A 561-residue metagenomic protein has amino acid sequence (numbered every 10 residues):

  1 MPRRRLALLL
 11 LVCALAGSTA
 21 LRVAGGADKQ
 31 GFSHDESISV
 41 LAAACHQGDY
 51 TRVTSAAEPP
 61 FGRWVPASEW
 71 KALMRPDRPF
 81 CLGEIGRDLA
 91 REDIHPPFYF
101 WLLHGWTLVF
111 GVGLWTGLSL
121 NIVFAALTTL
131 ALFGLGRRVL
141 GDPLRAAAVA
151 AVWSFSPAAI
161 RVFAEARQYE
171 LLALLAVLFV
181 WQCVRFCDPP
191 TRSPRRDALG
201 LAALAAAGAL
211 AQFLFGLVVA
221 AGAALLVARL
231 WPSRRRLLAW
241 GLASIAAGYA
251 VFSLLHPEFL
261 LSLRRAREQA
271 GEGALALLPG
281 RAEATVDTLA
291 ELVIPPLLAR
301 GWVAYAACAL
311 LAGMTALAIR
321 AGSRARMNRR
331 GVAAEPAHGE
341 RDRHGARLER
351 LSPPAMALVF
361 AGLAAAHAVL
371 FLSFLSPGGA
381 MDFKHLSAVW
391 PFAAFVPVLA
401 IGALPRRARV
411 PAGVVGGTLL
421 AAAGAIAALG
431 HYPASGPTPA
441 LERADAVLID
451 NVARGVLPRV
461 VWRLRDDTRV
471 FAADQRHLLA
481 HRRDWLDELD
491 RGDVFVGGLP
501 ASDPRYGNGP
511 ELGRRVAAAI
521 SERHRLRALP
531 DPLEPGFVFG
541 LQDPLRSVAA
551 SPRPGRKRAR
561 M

Functional and structural regions predicted by a protein language model:
P2-L10, S352-P354: N-terminal membrane topogenic signal
A14-P189, P194-R326, H338, G345-A412 (+1 more regions): Membrane-proximal helix-loop-helix interfaces that form the catalytic/acceptor-binding platform of multi-pass membrane
A325, A333-A337, A346, A549-A550 (+1 more regions): Ala/Thr-enriched low-complexity intrinsically disordered regions
M327-N328, D342, K557-R560: Intrinsically disordered, low-complexity proline-rich regions
